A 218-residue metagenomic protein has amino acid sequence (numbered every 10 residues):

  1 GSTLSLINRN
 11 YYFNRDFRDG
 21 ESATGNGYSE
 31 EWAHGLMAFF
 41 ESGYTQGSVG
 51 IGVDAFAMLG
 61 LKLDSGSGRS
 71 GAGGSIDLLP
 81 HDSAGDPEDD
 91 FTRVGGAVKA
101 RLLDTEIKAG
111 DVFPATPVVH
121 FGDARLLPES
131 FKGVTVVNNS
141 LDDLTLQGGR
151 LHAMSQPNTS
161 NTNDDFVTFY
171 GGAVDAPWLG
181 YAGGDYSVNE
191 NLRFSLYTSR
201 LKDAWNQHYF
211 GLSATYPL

Functional and structural regions predicted by a protein language model:
G1-F113: Beta-barrel outer-membrane channel/assembly domains of diderm bacteria
L4, G47-I51, L102-K108, D143-Q147 (+3 more regions): Repeated loop/turn-to-beta-strand initiation elements of outer-membrane beta-barrel proteins
L6, L36-S42, G96-A100, V134-N138 (+2 more regions): Residues on the lipid-exposed face of transmembrane beta-strands in outer-membrane beta-barrel proteins
N10, I107-F121, L146-R150, A182 (+2 more regions): Transmembrane beta-strand segments that form the barrel wall of outer-membrane beta-barrel proteins
R15-D19, L61-G66, I107, V118-F121 (+2 more regions): Outer-membrane beta-barrel proteins
G20-N26, H81-A84, V119-G122, D164-G171: Extracellular loop and loop/strand-boundary signature of outer-membrane beta-barrel proteins
E30-L36, D90-V94, P128-K132, A176-G180 (+1 more regions): Residues that define the transmembrane beta-barrel architecture of outer-membrane proteins
Q147-L179: Short, flexible helix-coil linker/hinge segments at the edges of structured domains or between repeats
